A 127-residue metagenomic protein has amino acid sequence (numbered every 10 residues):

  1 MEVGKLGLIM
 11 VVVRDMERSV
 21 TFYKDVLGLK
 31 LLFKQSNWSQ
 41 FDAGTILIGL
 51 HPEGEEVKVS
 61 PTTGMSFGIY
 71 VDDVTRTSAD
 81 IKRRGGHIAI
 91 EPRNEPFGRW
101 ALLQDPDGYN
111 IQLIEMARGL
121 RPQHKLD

Functional and structural regions predicted by a protein language model:
M1-E2, S78, K82-D127: Vicinal oxygen chelate
M1-R18, L47, M65-F67, A117-D127: N-terminal beta-strand motif that seeds the catalytic metal site of vicinal oxygen chelate
K5-R14, Q40-D42, K58-R84, R99-Q104 (+1 more regions): Vicinal oxygen chelate
D15-K30: Amphipathic alpha-helical segments
G28-F33, I88-E91: Short secondary-structure junctions
K30-T63, N110-M116: Conserved short beta-strand elements that form part of the metal-binding/catalytic scaffold of enzyme active sites
